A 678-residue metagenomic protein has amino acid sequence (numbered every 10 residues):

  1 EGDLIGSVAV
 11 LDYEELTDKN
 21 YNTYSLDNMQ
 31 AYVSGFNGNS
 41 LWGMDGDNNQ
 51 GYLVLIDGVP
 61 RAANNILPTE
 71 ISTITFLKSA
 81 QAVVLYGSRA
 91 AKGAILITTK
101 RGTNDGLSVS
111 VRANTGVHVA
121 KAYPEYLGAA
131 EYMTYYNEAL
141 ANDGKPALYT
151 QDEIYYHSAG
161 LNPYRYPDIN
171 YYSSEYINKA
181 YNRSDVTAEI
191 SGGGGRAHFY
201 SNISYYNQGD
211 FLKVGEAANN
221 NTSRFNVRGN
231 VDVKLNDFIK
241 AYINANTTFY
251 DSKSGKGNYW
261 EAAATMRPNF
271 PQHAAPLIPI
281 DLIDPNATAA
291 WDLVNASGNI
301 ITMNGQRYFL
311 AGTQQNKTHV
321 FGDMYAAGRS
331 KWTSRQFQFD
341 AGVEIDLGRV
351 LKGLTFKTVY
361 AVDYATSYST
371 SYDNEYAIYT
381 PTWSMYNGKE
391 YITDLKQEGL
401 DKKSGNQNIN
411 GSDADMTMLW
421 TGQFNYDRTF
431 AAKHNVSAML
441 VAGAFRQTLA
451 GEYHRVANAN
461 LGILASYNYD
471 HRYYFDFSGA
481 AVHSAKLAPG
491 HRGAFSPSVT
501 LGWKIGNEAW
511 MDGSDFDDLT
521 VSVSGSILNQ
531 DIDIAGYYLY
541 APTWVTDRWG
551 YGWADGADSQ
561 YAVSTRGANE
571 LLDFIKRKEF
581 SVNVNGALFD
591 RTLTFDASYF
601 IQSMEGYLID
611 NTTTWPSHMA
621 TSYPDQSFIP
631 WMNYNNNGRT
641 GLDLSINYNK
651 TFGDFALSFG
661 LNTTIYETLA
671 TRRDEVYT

Functional and structural regions predicted by a protein language model:
E1-I5, L41-G43, H273-L277, L282 (+2 more regions): Short intrinsically disordered, low-complexity coil segments enriched in acidic
E1-R228, K240-Y242: Short, small/polar-rich motifs associated with maturation and membrane association, primarily at protein termini
G2, L85-G87, D105-G106, V119-A122 (+4 more regions): Switch/connector loops and helix/strand junctions flanking conserved nucleotide-binding motifs in nucleotide-processing
G6, Y13, D18, G38 (+11 more regions): Generic structural "secondary-structure junction" signal
L26, Q30, R112, A262 (+3 more regions): Conserved protein kinase catalytic domain
A120-A122, Y164-S204, Q208-G215, N220-N316 (+6 more regions): Flexible loop and strand-edge segments within Gram-negative outer membrane beta-barrel domains
N230-I239, A245-F249, A290-T302, Y308-D373 (+1 more regions): Extracellular/periplasmic, surface-exposed regions of secreted and cell-surface proteins
I378: Active-site-proximal polar cores
